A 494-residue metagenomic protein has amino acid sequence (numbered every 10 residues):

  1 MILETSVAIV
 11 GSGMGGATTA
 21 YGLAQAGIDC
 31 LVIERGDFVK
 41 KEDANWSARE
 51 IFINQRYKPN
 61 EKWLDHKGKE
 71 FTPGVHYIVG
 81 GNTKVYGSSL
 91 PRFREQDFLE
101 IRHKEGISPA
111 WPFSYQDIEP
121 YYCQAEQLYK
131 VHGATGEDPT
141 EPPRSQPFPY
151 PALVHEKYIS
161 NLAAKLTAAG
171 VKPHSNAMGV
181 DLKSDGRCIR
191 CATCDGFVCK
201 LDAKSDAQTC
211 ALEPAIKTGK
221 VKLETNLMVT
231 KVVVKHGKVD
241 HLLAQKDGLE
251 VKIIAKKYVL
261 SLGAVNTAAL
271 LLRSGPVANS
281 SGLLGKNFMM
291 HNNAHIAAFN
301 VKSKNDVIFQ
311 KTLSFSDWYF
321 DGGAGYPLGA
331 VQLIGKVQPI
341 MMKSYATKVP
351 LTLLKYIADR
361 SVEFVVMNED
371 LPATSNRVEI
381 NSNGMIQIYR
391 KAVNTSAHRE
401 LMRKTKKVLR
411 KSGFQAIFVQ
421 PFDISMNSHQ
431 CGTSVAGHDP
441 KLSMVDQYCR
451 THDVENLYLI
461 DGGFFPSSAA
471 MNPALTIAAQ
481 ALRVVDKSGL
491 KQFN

Functional and structural regions predicted by a protein language model:
M1-I2, A20-Q25, A211-K217, D247-V251 (+2 more regions): A short acidic-Thr-Gly-centered motif at the start of a beta-strand
M1-Q116, P120-C123, A244, A278-N300 (+1 more regions): N-terminal glycine-rich phosphate/pyrophosphate-binding loop and immediately adjacent elements
Q25, D29, G36-K41, W46 (+7 more regions): Glycine-rich loop(s) and the adjacent beta-strand/alpha-helix scaffold that form part
K67-G74, Y86, L90-R92, W111-Y115 (+5 more regions): FAD cofactor-binding and catalytic pocket of flavoenzymes
I78, V234, Q245, D446-Q447: Short, acidic, Ser/Thr-enriched surface-loop or helix-capping motifs
R102-M228, D423, Q430, V435: Conserved redox-cofactor binding core of oxidoreductases
S175-G179, R187-C194, K231-V233, V393-S468 (+1 more regions): A glycine-rich dinucleotide-binding beta-alpha-beta segment and adjacent secondary-structure elements that constitute
S467-V485: A conserved FAD-binding loop/helix module that cradles the flavin
